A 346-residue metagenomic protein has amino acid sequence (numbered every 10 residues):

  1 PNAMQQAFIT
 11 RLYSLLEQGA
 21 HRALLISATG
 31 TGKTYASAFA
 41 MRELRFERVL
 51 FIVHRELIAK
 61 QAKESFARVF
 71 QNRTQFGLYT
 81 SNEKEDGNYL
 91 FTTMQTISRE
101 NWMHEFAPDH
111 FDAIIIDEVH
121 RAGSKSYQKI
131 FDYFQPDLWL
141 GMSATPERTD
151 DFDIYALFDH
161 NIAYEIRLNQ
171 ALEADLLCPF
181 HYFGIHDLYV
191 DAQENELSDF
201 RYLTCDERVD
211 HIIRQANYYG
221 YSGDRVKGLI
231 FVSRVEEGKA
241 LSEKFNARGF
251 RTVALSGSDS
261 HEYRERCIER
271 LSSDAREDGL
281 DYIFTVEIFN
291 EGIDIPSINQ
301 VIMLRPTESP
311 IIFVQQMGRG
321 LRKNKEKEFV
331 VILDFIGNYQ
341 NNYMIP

Functional and structural regions predicted by a protein language model:
P1-L25: Conserved pre-motif I regulatory segment
Q18-M41, R55: Walker A/P-loop
K60, Q75-L78, E83-K84, W102 (+2 more regions): Conserved helicase ATPase core of P-loop NTP-dependent helicases/translocases
T80-A113, S124-K129: Conserved helix/coil segment N-terminal to the catalytic DExD/H
H120-H181: Post-DEXD/H (motif II) to motif III coupling segment of the RecA-like Helicase ATP-binding lobe
I162-L229: Conserved interdomain linker/interface between the two RecA-like ATPase lobes of SF2 helicase motors
Y282-P306, I312-Q315, V330-D334: A short beta-strand element within the Helicase C-terminal
P310-Q315, R319-P346: Conserved segment of the helicase C-terminal RecA-like domain
